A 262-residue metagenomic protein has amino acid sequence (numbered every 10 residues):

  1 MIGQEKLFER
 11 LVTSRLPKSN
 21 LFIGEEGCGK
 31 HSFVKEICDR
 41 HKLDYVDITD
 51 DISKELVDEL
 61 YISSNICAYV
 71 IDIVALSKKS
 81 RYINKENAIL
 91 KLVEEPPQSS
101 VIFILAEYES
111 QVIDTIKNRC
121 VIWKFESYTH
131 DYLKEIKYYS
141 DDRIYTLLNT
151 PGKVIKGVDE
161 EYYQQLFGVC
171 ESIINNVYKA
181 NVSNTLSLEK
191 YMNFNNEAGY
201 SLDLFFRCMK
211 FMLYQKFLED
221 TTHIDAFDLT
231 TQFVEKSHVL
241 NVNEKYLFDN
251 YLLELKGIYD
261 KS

Functional and structural regions predicted by a protein language model:
M1-K42, Q98-V101, E107-S262: Charged, glycine-rich active-site and insertion segments that engage polyanionic ligands
E9-T13, D51-V93: Conserved alpha-helical scaffold flanking the Walker A/P-loop in AAA+ ATPase domains
H41-D50: Conserved catalytic segments around the Walker B and adjacent sensor/switch elements of P-loop NTPase domains
T49-S53, A106-E109: Short beta->alpha connector loops
I71-D72, F103-L105: Structural motif
